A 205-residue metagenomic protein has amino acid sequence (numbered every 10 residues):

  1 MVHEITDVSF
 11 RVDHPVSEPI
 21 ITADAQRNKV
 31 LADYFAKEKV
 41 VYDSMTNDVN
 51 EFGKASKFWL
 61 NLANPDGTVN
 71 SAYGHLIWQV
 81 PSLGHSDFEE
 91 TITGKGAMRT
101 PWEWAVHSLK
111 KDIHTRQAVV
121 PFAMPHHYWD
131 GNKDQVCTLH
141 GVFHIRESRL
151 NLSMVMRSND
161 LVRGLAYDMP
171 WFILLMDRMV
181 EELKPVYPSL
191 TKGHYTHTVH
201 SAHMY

Functional and structural regions predicted by a protein language model:
M1-Y205: Terminal, non-catalytic protein-protein interaction segments that mediate quaternary/complex assembly
